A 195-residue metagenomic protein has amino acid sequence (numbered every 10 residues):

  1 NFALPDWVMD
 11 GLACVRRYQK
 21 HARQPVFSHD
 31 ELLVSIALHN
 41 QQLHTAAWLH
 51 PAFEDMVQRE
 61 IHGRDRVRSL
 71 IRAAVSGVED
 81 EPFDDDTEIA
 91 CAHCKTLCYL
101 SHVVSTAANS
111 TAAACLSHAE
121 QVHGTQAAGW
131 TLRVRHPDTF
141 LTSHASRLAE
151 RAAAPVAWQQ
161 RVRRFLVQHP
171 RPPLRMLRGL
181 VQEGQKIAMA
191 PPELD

Functional and structural regions predicted by a protein language model:
F2-L166: Fe(II)/2-oxoglutarate
R151-D195: Extended alpha-helical scaffold segments
